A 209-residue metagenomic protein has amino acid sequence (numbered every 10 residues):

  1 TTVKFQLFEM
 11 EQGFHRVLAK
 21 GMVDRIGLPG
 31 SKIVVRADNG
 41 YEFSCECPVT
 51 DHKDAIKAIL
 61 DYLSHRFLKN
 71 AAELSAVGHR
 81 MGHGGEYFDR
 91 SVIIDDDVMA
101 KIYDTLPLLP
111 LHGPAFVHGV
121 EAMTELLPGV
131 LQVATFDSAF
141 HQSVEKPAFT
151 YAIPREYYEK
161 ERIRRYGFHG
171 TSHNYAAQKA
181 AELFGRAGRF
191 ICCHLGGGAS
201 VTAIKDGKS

Functional and structural regions predicted by a protein language model:
T2-V49: Short glycine-rich, Thr/Ser-proximal phosphate-binding strand/loop in the N-terminal lobe of ATP-dependent enzymes
P29-S75, T105, G119: Conserved active-site "lid/cap" helical segment
T50-D54, I93, D97, P114-H118 (+2 more regions): Conserved active-site and cofactor/substrate-binding residues in soluble primary-metabolism enzymes
L63-H112, L131-V133, F140-A148: Short beta-strand-loop/turn "lid" adjacent to the catalytic site in phosphate-handling enzymes
A71, H118-G119, L127-G129, S200: Non-transmembrane, aqueous-exposed alpha-helical and coiled segments at domain scale
K101-G119, M123-L126, K160-I163, G167-N174: A gly/proline- and charged-residue-enriched helix-loop-helix capping module
F140-S209: Glycine-rich phosphate-binding loop of actin/hexokinase-like ATP-binding domains
